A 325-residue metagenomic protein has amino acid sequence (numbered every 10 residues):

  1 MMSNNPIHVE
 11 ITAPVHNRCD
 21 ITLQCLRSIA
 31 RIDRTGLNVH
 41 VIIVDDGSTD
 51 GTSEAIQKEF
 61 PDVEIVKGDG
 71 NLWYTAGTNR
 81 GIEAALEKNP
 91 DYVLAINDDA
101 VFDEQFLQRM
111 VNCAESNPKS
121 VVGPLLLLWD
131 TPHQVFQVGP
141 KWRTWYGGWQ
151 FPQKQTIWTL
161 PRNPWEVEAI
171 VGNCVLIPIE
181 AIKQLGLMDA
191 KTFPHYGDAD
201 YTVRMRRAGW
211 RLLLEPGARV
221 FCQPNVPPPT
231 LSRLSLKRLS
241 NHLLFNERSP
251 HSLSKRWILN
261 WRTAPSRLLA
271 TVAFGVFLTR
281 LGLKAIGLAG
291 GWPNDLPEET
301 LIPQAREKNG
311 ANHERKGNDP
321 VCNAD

Functional and structural regions predicted by a protein language model:
V9-C25, I32, V44: A conserved hydrophobic helix/loop-capping motif in glycosyltransferases and polysaccharide synthases
S28, D45-E54, G70: A conserved acidic beta->alpha catalytic loop
S28-N38: Short, acidic, metal-binding catalytic loop of nucleotide-sugar glycosyltransferases
G68-K88: Glycine-rich, basic loop-to-helix element that forms the pyrophosphate-binding segment of sugar-nucleotide handling
P90-D99: Short beta-strand-to-loop acidic/aromatic patch adjacent to the donor-nucleotide binding site
V101-K141: Conserved donor NDP-sugar-binding/catalytic core segment of glycosyltransferases
A169, V175-I177, A181-G186, K191-A218: A short, conserved alpha-helix in the catalytic core of glycosyltransferases
R233-D325: Non-catalytic, C-terminal membrane-associated alpha-helical segments of glycosyltransferases
